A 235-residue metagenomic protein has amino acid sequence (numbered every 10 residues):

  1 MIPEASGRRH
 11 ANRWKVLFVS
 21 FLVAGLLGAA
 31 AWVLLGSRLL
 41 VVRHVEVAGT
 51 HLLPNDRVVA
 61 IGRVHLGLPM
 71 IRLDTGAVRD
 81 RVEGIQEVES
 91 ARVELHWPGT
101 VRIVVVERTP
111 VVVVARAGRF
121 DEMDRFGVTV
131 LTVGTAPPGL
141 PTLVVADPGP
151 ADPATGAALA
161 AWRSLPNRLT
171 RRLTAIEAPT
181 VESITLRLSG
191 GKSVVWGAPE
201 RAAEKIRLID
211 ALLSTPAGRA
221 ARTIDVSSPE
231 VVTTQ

Functional and structural regions predicted by a protein language model:
M1-L34, D56, A60, V64-L68 (+2 more regions): Charged, solvent-exposed interaction patches on well-folded alpha/beta domains that mediate macromolecular contacts
A29-H51: C-terminal region of N-terminal signal peptides and the immediate post-cleavage residues of exported proteins
V42, H51-E87: Short extracytoplasmic
V47, V82, V88, G127 (+1 more regions): Residue-level signal for inorganic ion chemistry
